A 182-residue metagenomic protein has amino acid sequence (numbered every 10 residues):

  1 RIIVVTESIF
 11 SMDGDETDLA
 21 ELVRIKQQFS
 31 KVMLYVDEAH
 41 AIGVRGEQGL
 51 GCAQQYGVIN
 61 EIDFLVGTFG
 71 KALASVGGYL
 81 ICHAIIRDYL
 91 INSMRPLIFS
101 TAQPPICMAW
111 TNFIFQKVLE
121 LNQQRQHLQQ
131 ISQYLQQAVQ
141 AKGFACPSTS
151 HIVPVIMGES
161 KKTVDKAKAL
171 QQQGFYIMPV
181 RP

Functional and structural regions predicted by a protein language model:
R1-V36: Active-site phosphate-binding strand-loop segment of PLP-dependent enzymes
S8-D13, A41-V44, L97-I98, P154-V155: Short, small-residue-enriched loops and turns at beta-alpha junctions that line or gate enzyme active sites
Q54-Y89: Active-site PLP attachment segment
G77, M94-Q103: A short glycine-threonine-serine/GTX helix/turn-capping micro-motif
A102-L121, H127, I131, Q136 (+1 more regions): Structural motif of enzymes handling amino- and sulfur-group chemistry
Q126-Q133, Q140-Q173: Conserved PLP-binding catalytic core of the aspartate aminotransferase-like
Q173-P182: Conserved PLP cofactor-binding pocket of PLP-dependent enzymes
